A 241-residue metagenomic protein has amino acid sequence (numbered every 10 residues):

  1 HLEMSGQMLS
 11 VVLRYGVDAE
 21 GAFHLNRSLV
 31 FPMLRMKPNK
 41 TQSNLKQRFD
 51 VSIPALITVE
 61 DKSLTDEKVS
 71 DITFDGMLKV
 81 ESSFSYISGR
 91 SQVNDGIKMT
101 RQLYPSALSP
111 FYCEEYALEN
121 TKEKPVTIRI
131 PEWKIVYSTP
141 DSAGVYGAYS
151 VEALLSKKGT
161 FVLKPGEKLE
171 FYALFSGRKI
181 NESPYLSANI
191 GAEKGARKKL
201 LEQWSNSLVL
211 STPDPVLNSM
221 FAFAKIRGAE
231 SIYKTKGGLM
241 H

Functional and structural regions predicted by a protein language model:
H1-S219: Terminal accessory carbohydrate-recognition/targeting modules of carbohydrate-active enzymes
S211-H241: Extended glycan-interaction surfaces of carbohydrate-active proteins
